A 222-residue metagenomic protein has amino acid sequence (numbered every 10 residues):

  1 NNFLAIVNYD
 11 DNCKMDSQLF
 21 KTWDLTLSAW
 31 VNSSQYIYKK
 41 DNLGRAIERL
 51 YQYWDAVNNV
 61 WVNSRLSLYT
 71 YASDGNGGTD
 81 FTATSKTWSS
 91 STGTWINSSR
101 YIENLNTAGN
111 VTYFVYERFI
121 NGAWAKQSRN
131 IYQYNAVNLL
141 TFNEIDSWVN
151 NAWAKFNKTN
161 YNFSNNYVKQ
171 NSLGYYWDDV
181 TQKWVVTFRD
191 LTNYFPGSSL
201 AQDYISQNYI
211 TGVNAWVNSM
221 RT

Functional and structural regions predicted by a protein language model:
N1-T222: Buried hydrophobic residues that stabilize the cores of well-folded domains
